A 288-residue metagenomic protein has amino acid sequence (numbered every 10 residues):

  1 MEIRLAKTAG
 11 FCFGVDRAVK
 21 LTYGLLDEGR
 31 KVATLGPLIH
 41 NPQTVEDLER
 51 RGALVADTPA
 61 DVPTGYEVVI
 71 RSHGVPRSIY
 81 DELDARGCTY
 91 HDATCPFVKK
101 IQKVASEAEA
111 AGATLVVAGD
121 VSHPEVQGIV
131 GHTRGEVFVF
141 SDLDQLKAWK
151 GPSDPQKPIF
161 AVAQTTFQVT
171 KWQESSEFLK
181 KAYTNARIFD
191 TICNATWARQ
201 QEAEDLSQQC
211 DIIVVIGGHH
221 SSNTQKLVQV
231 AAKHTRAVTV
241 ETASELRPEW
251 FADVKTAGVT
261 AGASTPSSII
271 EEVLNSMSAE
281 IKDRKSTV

Functional and structural regions predicted by a protein language model:
E2-S153, V169, E174-K180, Q200-E202 (+1 more regions): Active-site loop-to-helix "anion-binding N-cap" substructures in soluble metabolic enzymes
P63-G65, Q208-Q209, D253: Alpha-helix C-terminal capping/helix-to-coil transition sites in glycosyltransferase folds
V139-D144, T165-W172, D190-Q201, H219-H220 (+1 more regions): A general structural motif
P158-V169, T260-A263: Active-site donor-nucleotide binding/catalytic segment of nucleotide-sugar enzymes
E174, C210, S268-V273: Acidic, glycine-enriched active-site microenvironments
L179-I212, G218, Q225-K233, A237-T239: Active-site rim loops that border cofactor/substrate pockets in soluble metabolic enzymes
S286-V288: Conserved small/polar residues in nucleotide/adenosyl-binding loops
